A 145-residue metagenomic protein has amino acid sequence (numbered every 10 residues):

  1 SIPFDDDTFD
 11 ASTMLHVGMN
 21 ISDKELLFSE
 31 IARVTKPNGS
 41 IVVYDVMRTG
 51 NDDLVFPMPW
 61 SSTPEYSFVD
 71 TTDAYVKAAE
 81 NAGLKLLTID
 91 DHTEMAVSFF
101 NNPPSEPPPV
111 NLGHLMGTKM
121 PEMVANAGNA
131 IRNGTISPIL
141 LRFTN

Functional and structural regions predicted by a protein language model:
S1-S12: A short acidic, Gly/Pro-enriched loop at the edge of an enzyme's catalytic core that lines a small-molecule cofactor
D7, L84, G134: Structured loop/turn residues at beta-strand edges in well-structured enzyme cores
D10-D23: A short SAM/SAH-binding and catalytic strip from SAM-dependent methyltransferases
E25-S40: A short glycine-rich, Lys/Arg-flanked "PGG" loop and its adjoining helix->strand segment in the class I
V46-Y66: Short, glycine-/aromatic-enriched active-site segment of Class I SAM-dependent methyltransferases
S67-I89: Short alpha-helix
T88-N145: Conserved Class I S-adenosyl-L-methionine
